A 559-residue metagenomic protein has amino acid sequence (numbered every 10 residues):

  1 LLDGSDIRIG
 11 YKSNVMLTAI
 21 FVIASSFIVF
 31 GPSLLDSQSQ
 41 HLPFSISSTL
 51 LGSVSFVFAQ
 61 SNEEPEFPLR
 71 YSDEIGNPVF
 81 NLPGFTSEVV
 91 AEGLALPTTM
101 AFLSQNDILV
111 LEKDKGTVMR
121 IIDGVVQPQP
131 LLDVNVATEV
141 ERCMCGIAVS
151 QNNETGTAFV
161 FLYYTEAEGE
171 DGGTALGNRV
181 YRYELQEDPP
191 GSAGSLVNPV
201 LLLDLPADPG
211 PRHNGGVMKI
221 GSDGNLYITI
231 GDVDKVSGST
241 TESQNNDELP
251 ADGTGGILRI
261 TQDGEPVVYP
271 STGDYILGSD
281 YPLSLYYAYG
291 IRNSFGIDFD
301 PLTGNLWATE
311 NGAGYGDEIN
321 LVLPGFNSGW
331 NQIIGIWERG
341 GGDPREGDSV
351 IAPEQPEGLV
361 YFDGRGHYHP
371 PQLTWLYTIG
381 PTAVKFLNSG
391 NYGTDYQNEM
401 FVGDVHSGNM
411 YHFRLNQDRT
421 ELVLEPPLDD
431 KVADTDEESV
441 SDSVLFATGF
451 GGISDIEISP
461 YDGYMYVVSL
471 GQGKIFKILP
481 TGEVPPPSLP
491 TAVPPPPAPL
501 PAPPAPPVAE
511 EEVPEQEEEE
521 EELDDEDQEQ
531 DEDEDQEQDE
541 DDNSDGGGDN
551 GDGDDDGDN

Functional and structural regions predicted by a protein language model:
L42-N77, P485-D524, D531-D535, D539-D541: Ser/Thr-rich, Proline-interspersed low-complexity disordered segments
S61-F80, R142-M144, N152-E154, D188 (+5 more regions): Beta-propeller domain segments
E74-A95, L196-P199, E438-V444: A short helix->beta-strand "capping" segment at the edge of beta-propeller domains
V89-L94, L131-E139, L203-P209, Y286-Y289 (+2 more regions): Surface loop/turn motifs at the tips and blade-to-blade linkers of beta-strand repeat domains
V110-L111, L162, I228-T229, A308-T309 (+2 more regions): Residue position within the beta-strands of beta-propeller blades
Q127-Q151: Blade-loop segments of beta-propeller domains
T174-K219: Asp-box/WD-like beta-propeller blade repeats and closely related beta-sheet repeat scaffolds
